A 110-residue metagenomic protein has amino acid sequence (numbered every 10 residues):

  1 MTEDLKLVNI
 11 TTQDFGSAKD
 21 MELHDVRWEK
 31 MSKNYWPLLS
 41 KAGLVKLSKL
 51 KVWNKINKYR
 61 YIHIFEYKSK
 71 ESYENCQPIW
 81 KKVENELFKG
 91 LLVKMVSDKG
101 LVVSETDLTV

Functional and structural regions predicted by a protein language model:
M1-D4, S40-I62, N85-V110: Glycine-rich beta-strand-turn "strand-cap" elements at beta-sheet edges
K6-F15, L47-K81: Short, well-ordered beta-strand segments in beta-rich or mixed alpha/beta enzyme and ligand-binding folds
T12-D14, D25-E29, E66-K68, F88-L91 (+1 more regions): A general secondary-structure boundary signal
K19-L47, K81-L91: Short amphipathic alpha-helical segments
